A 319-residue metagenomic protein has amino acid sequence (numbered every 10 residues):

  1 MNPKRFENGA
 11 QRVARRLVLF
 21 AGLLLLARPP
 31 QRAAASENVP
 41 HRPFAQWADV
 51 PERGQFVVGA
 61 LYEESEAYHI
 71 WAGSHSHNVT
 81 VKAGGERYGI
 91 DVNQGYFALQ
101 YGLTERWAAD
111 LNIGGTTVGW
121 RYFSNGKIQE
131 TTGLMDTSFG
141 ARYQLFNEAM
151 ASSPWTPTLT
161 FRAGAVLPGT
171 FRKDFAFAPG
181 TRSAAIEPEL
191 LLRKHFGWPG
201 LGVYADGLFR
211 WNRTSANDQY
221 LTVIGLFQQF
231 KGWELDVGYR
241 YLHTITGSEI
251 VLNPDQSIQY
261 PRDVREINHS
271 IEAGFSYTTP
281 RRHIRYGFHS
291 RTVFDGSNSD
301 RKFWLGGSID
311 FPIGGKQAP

Functional and structural regions predicted by a protein language model:
Q31-S76, A149-T156, G315-P319: Outer-membrane beta-barrel biogenesis signature
G54, D91-G95, T131-F139, P157 (+5 more regions): Residues that define the transmembrane beta-barrel architecture of outer-membrane proteins
F56, R106-L111, E148-S152, W198-V203 (+3 more regions): Repeated loop/turn-to-beta-strand initiation elements of outer-membrane beta-barrel proteins
A60, F97-Y101, L111, F139-Y143 (+7 more regions): Residues on the lipid-exposed face of transmembrane beta-strands in outer-membrane beta-barrel proteins
A60-E66, L111-G115, F161-L167, V203-F209 (+3 more regions): Transmembrane beta-barrel strands of outer-membrane/channel proteins
E64-Q94, A176: Surface-exposed strand-loop-strand hairpins of Gram-negative outer-membrane beta-barrel proteins
W71-K82, A216, Y220, G225-P319: Outer membrane beta-barrel transmembrane domains
T117-W211, A216, I250-L252, Q256-I267 (+1 more regions): Outer-membrane pore/translocation modules
